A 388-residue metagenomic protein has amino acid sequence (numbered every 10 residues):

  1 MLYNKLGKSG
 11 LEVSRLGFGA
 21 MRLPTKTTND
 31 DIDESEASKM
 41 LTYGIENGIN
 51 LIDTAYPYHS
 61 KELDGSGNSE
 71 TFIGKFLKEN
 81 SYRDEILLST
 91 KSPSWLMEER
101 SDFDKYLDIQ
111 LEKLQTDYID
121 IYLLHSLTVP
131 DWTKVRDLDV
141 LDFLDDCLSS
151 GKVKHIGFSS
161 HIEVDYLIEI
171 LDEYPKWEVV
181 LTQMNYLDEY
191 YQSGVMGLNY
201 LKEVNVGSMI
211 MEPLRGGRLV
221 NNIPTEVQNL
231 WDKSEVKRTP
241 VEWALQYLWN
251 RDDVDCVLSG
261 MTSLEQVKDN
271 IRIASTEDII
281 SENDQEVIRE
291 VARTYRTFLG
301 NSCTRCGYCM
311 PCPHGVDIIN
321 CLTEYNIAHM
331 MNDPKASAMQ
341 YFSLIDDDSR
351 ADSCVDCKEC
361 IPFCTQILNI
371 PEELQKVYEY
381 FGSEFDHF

Functional and structural regions predicted by a protein language model:
M1-D84, S149: N-terminal binding-site loop/beta-alpha segment at the start of enzyme catalytic domains that lines or forms
Y3, T28, L127-T304, Y308-T323 (+3 more regions): Beta/alpha (TIM)-barrel catalytic core signal, keyed to glycine-rich beta->alpha loops juxtaposed to Asp/Glu that bind
L11-L16, G48-N50, Y82-I86, T116-D120 (+4 more regions): Short, well-ordered coil/turn segments that N-cap beta-strands
R22-S35, K91-D102, P130-T133, Q228-E235: Active-site mouth loops of central-metabolism enzymes
L51-A55, S89-T90, D120-L124, G157-F158: Short beta-strand segments at enzyme active-site cores
Y58, E79-R100, H125: Structural motif corresponding to the early beta-alpha repeats
D64-E79, E99-L111, Q115, W132-D142 (+2 more regions): Distinct, well-ordered alpha-helical segments
P334-S337, D347-F388: Flanking helices and flexible, charged tails adjoining ferredoxin-like Fe-S electron-transfer domains in multi-subunit
